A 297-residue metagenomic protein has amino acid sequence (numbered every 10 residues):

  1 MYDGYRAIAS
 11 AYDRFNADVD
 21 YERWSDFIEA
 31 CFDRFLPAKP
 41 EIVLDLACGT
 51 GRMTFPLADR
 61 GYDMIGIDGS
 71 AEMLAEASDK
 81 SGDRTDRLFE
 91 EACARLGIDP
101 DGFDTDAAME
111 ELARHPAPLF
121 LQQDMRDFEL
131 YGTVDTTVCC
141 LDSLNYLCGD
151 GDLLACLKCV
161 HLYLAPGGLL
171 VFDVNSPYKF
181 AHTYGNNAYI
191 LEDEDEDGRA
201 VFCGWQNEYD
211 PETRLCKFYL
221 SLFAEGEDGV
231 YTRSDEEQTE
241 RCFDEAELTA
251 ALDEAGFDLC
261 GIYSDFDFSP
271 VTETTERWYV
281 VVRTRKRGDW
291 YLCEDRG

Functional and structural regions predicted by a protein language model:
M1-K39: Conserved class I S-adenosyl-L-methionine
P40-A47: Conserved class I S-adenosyl-L-methionine
G51-D127: Class I SAM-dependent methyltransferase SAM/SAH-binding core
E129-T136: A short acidic, Gly/Pro-enriched loop at the edge of an enzyme's catalytic core that lines a small-molecule cofactor
C140-D142: Residues lining the SAM
L154-P166: A short glycine-rich, Lys/Arg-flanked "PGG" loop and its adjoining helix->strand segment in the class I
V171-T249: SAM-dependent methyltransferase
T239-G297: C-terminal lobe and adjacent flexible extensions of AdoMet/dcAdoMet transferase-like proteins
